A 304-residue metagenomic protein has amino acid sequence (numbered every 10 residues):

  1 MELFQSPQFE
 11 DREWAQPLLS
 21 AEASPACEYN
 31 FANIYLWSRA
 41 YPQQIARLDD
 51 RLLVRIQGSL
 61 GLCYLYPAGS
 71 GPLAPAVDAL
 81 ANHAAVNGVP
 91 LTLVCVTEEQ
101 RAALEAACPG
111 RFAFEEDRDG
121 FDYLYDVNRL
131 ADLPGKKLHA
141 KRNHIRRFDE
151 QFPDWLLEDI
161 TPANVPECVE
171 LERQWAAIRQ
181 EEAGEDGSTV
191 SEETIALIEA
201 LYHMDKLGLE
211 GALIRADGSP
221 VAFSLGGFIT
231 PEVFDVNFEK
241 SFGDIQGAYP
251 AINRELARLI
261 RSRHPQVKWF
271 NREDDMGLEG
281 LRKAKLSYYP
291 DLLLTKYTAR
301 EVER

Functional and structural regions predicted by a protein language model:
M1-L48: Amide-forming acyltransferase catalytic core, primarily the GNAT-like/NAT-type and related acyltransferase folds
E28-E99, R215-I245: Conserved donor-binding loop and adjoining core beta-sheet/short helix segment in diverse acyl/aminoacyl transferases
P90-A107, R118-F121: Short, glycine/charge-rich beta-strand/loop segments that flank catalytic centers and engage negatively charged groups
T92-L93, E158, K268-R272: Short catalytic-loop micro-motif centered on adjacent basic/acidic residues
Q100-F114, N143, M276-L293: Conserved active-site alpha-helix within GNAT-family acetyltransferase domains
P109-D186: Acyltransferase donor/substrate-recognition loop-hinge adjacent to the catalytic core
A163-P220: Short, conserved active-site entrance elements at the starts or edges of catalytic domains
L209-V302: Aromatic (often tryptophan-rich) hydrophobic motifs at membrane interfaces
